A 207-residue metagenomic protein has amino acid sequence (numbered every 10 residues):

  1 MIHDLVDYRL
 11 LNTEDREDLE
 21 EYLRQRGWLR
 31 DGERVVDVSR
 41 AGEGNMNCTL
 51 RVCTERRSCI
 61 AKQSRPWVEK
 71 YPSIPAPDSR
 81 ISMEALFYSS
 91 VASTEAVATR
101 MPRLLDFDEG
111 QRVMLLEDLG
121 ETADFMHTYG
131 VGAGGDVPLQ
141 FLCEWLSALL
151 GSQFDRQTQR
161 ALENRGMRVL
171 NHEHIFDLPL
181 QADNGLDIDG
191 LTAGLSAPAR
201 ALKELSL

Functional and structural regions predicted by a protein language model:
M1-E14, A161-L207: Active-site catalytic-loop/activation-segment of kinase and kinase-like phosphoryl-transfer enzymes
M1-R112: Conserved NTP-binding catalytic cores of kinases and kinase-like/nucleotidyltransferase enzymes across multiple kinase
S64-V68, S152-T158, A199, S206: Short regulatory "switch" loops immediately downstream of catalytic or recognition motifs within protein catalytic
Y71-S73, L116-D118, H127: Short, conserved acidic/polar surface loops in the N-terminal third of protein domains
P75, T128-V131, T192-L195: "Short basic amphipathic alpha-helical interaction patches in structured regions
Q111-A123: Conserved short submotifs of the Hanks-type protein kinase catalytic core that shape the nucleotide-binding pocket
T122-E163: Conserved kinase catalytic-core helix
